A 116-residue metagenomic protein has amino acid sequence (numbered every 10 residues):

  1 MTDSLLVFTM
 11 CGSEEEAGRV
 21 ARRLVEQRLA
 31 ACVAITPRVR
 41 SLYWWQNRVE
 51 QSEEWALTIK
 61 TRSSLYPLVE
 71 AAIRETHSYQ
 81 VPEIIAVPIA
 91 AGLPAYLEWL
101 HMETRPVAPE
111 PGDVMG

Functional and structural regions predicted by a protein language model:
M1-G116: Positively charged, small/polar-rich N-terminal and surface patches that mediate targeting and assembly and bind
